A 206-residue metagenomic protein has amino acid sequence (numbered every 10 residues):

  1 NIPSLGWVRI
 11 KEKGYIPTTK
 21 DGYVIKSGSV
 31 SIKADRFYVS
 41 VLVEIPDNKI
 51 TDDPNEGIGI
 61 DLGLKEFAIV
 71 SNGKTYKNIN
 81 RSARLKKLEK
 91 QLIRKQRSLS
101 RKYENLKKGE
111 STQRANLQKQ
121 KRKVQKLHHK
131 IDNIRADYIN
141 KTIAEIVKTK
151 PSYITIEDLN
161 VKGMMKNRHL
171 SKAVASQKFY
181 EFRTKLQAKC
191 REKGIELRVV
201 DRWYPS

Functional and structural regions predicted by a protein language model:
N1-K33: Acidic carboxylate diad motif detector
K20-D21, K33-S206: Positively charged, helix-rich recognition surfaces that bind polyanionic ligands
